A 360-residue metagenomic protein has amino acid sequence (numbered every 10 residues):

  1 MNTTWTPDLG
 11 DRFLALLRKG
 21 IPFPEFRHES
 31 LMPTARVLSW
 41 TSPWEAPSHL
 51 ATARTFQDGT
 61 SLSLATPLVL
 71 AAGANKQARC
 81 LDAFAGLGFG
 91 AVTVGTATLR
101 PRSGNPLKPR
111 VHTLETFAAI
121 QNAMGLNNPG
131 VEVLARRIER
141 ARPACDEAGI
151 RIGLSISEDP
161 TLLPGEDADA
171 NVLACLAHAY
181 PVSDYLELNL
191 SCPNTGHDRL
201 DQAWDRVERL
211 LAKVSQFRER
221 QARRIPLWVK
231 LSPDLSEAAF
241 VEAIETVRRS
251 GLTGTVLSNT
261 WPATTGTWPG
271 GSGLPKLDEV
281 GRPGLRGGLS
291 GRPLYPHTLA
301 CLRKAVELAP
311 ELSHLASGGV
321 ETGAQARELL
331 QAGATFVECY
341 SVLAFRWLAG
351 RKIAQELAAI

Functional and structural regions predicted by a protein language model:
M32-L50, L190-A203, R248-L312, A349-K352: Glycine/Thr-rich beta-alpha phosphate-binding loop at enzyme active sites
P67-V69, A91, G149-S155, Y185-E187 (+4 more regions): Structural preference for beta-strand elements that scaffold enzyme active sites
A72-N75, S155-E158, L231-E237, S313-A324: Glycine-rich beta-to-alpha transition loops that act as phosphate-gripper elements at the mouths of alpha/beta enzyme
Q77-G86, A170, L235-R249, E307-A309 (+1 more regions): Catalytic cores of alpha/beta
G88-R102, L190-C192, G254-A263, G319-V320 (+1 more regions): Glycine-rich phosphate-binding active-site loops on the catalytic face of alpha/beta enzymes
G95, R100-G149: A gly/proline- and charged-residue-enriched helix-loop-helix capping module
G104-A118, T264-R286, L330, F336 (+1 more regions): C-terminal helical cap(s) of enzyme catalytic domains, especially alpha/beta-barrels
D159-V172, R199-L200, W228-R248: Active-site glycine- and acidic-residue-rich loops that bind and position anionic ligands or nucleotide-like cofactors
